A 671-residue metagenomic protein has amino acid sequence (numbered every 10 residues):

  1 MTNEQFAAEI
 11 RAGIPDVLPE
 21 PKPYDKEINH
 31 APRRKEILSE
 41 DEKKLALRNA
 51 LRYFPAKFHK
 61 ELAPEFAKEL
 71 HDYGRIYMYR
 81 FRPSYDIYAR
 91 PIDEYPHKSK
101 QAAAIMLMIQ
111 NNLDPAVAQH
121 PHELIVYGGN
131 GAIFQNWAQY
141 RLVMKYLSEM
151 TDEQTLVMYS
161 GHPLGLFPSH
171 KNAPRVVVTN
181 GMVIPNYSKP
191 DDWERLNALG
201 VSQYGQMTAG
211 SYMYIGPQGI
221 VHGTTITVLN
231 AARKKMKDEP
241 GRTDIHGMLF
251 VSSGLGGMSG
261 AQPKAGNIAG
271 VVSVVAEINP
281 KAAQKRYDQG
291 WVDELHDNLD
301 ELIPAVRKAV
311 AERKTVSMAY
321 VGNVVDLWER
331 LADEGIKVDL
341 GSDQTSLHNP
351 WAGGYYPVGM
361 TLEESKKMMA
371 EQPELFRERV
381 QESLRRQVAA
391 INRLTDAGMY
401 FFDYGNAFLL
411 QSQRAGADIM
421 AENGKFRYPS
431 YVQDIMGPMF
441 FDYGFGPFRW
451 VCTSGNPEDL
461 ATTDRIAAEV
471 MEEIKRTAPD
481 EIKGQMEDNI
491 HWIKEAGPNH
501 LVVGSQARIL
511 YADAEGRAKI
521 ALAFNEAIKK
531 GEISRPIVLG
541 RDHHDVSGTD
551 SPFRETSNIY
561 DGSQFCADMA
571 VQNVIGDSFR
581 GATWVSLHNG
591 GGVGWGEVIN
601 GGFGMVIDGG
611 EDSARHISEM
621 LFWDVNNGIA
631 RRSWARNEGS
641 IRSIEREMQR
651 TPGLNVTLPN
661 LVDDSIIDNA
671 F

Functional and structural regions predicted by a protein language model:
M1-A198, S202-I215, P373-A523, A527-G540 (+3 more regions): Long, compositionally biased, glycine/small-hydrophobic-enriched stretches that function as flexible linkers, tethers
E149-T151, F167-N172, N186-Y187, P240-I245 (+8 more regions): Solvent-exposed alpha-helices and their adjacent loops that cap or buttress functional pockets in soluble metabolic
G205-L229, D244-L249, L255-T315, S342-A389 (+4 more regions): Catalytic or ion-translocation cores adjacent to nucleophile or general acid/base/metal-coordination motifs in diverse
N230-P240: Conserved helix-loop functional segments at active or binding sites
V272, K337, Y400: Residue-level detector of anion-binding/catalytic polar loops
P280, G322-V325, Q344-N349, G405-Q411 (+2 more regions): Glycine-rich beta-alpha junction loops
S317-T345, A352: Active-site/ligand-binding-proximal alpha/beta "capping" segment
I537, R541-Q572: Small-residue-enriched alpha-helical segments and adjacent helix-cap loops that form tight helix-helix packing
